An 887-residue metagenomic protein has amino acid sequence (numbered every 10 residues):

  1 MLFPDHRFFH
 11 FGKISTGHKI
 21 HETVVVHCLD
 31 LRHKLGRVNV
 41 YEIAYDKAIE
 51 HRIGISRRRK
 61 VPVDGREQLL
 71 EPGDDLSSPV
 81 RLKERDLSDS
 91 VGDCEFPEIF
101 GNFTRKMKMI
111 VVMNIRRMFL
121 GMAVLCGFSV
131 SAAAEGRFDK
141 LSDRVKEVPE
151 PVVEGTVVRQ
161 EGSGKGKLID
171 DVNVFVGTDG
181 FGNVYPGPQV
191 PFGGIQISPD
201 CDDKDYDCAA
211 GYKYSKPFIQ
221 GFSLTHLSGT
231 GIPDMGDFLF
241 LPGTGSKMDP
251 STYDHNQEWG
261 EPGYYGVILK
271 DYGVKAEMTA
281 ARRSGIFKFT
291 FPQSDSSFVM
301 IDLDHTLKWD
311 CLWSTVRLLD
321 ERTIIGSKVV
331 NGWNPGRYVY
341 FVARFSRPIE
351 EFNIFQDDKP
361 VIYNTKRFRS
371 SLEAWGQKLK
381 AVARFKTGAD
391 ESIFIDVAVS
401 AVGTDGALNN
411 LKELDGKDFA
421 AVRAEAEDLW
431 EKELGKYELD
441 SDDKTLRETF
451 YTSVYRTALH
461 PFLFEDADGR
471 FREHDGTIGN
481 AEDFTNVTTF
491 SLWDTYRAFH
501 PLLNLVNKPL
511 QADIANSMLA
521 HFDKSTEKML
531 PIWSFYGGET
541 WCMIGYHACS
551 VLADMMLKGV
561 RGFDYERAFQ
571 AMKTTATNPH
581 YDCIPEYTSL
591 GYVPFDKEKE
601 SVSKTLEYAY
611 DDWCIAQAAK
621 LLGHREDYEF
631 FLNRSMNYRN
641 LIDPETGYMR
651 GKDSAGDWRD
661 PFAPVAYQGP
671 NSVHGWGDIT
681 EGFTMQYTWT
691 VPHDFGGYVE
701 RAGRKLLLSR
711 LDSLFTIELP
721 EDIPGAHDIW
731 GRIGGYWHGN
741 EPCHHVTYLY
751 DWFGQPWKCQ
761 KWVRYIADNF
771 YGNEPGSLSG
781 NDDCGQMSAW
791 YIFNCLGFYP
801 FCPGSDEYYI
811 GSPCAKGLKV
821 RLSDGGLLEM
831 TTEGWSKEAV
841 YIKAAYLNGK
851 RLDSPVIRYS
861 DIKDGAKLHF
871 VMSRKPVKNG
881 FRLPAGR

Functional and structural regions predicted by a protein language model:
P4, F9, S15-T16, T23 (+9 more regions): Short linear motifs in low-complexity or flexible loops
R7, R32, R37, R52 (+9 more regions): Basic polycationic patches enriched in arginine
G92-I115: N-terminal secretory signal peptides that target proteins for export/translocation
M107-D143, P151, V158: Bacterial Sec-dependent N-terminal signal peptides
V148-S550, D554-L606, C614-N640, T646-G647 (+8 more regions): Accessory carbohydrate-recognition regions in carbohydrate-active enzymes
